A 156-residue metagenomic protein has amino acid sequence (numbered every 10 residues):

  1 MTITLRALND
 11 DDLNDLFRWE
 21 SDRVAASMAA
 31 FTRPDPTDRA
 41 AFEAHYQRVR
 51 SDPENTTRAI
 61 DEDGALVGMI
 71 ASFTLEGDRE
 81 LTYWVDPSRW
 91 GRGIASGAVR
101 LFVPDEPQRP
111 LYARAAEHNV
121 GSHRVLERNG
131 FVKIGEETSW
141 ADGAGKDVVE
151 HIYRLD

Functional and structural regions predicted by a protein language model:
M1-R23, T57-D156: Acyl-donor (CoA/ACP) binding surface of acyl/acetyltransferases
V24-Q47: Conserved GNAT-fold acetyl-CoA-binding loop/helix
R48-P53: Short loop/turn motifs at secondary-structure junctions and domain boundaries
